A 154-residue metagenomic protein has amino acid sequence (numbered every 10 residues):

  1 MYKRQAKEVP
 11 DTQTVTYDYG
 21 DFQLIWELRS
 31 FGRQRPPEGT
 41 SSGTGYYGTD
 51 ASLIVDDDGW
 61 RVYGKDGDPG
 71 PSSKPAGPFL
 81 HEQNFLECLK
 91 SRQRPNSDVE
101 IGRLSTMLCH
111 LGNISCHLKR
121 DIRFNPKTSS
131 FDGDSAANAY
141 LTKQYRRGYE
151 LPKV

Functional and structural regions predicted by a protein language model:
K3-E100, L104-V154: Contiguous beta-strand/loop segments that form the cofactor/metal-binding neighborhood of enzyme cores
